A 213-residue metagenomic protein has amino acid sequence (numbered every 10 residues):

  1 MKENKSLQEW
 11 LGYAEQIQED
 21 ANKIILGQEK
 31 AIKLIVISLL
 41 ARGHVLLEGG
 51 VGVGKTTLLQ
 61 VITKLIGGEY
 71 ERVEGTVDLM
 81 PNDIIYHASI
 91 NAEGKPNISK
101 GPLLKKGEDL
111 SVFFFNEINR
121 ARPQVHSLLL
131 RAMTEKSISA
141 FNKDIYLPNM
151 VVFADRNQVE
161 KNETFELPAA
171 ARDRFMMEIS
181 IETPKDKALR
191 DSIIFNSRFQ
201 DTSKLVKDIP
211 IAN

Functional and structural regions predicted by a protein language model:
Q8-V53: Pre-Walker A (pre-P-loop) alpha-helix and adjacent loop at the N terminus of AAA/AAA+ ATPase modules, a conserved
G27, L47, I84, L129 (+1 more regions): Residue-level signature of catalytic and energy-coupling elements of molecular machines, predominantly ATP/GTP-dependent
K33, L40-R42, I66, G107-D109 (+3 more regions): Short loop/turn elements that form and flank the Walker-type P-loop nucleotide-binding site in RecA-like NTPase cores
L34-I37, N91-F114: Conserved alpha-helical scaffold flanking the Walker A/P-loop in AAA+ ATPase domains
V36-V77, S89: Walker A/P-loop
L47, F114-F115: Hydrophobic anchor at the beta1->P-loop junction of P-loop NTPases
L79-K95: Conserved NTP-binding/hydrolysis module of P-loop NTPases
N91-G94, E117-L128, M133-N213: Canonical AAA+ ATPase core
